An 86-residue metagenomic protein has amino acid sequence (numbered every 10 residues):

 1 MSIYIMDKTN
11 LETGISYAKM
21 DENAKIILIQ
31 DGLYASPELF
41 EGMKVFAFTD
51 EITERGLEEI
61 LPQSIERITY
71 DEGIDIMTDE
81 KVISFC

Functional and structural regions predicted by a protein language model:
M1-I3: Extreme N-terminal starter segment of soluble prokaryotic enzymes
K8-I26, G32: Histidine-anchored nucleotide/phosphate-binding helix
E12-T13, L33-A35, T69-E72: A short, acidic, amphipathic alpha-helical segment used as a generic capping/interface helix at domain edges
A18-E22, L39-G42, I74-D79: Flexible, charged surface loops at secondary-structure boundaries
A24-D31, K44-E51: Short internal beta-strands
G32-M43, E54-E58: N-terminal beta-loop-helix "entrance" segment that forms/cooperates in small-molecule cofactor or anionic ligand
G42-V45, Q63-S64: Short, hinge-like loop/turn segments at secondary-structure boundaries
E59-C86: C-terminal structural segments of small proteins and small subunits
